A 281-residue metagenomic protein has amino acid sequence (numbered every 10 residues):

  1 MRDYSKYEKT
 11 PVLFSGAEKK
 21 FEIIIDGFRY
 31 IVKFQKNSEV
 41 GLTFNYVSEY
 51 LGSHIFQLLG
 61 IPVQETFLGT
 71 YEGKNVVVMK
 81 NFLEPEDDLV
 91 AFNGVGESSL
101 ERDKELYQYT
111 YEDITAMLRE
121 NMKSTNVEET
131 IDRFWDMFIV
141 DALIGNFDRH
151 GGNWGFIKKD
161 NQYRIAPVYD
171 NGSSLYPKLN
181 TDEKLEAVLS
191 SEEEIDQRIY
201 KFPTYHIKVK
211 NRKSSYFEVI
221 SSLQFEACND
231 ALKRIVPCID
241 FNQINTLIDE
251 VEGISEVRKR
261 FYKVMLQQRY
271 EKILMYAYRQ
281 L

Functional and structural regions predicted by a protein language model:
M1-E18, F138-K158, L266: Extended hydrophobic/aromatic-rich secondary-structure runs
M1-K104: Conserved ATP-binding subdomain of kinase catalytic cores across diverse folds
L42-Y46, D132-R133, S255, K259: Aromatic-acidic/polar surface patches that form glycan- and anion
Y50-L58, D132-D141, V264-E271, M275: A broad, structural surface signal
T66-E72, H150-K159, R279-L281: Short alpha-helical "patches" and their helix-cap loops
N81-I139, K210, S214, S222 (+2 more regions): ATP-dependent phospho-/nucleotidyl transfer catalytic cores
E112-N180: Conserved kinase catalytic-core segment
I157, N161-L281: C-terminal catalytic region of ATP-dependent kinase domains
